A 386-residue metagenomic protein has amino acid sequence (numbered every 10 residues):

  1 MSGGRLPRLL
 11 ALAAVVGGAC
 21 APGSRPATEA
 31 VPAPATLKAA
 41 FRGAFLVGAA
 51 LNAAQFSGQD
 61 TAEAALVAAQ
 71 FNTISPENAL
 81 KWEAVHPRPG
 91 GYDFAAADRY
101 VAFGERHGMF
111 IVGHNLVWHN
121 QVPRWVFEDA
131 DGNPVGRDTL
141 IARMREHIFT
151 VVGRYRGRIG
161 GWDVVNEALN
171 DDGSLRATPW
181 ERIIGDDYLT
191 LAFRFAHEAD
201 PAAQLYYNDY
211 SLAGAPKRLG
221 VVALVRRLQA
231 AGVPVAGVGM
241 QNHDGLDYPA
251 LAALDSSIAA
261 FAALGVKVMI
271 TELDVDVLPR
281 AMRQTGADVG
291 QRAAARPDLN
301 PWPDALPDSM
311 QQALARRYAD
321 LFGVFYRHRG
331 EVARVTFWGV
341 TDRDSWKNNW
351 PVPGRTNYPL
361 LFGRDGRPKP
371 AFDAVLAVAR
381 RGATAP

Functional and structural regions predicted by a protein language model:
C20-P22: N-terminal Sec signal peptide cleavage junction
E29-T73, E77: Boundary/entry segment of secreted carbohydrate-active catalytic domains
V31-A39, R154, D163-D186, F195 (+4 more regions): Aromatic-rich peripheral "rim/lid" segments of glycoside hydrolase catalytic domains that contact and position glycan
K38-R42, T61-N72, D98-F110, V152-R156 (+4 more regions): Acidic (Asp/Glu)-rich catalytic clusters
A44-G48, T73-S75, F110-V112, I159-D163 (+4 more regions): Structural preference for beta-strand elements that scaffold enzyme active sites
A50-T61, W82-A95, L169-S174, S211-G220 (+3 more regions): Acidic-and-aromatic substrate-binding clefts and catalytic sites of carbohydrate-active enzymes
A54-A68, A142-V151, K217-L228, Y318-V324: Short, acidic/polar
A69, T73-P87, A96-A213, P279-R280: Substrate-binding cleft and catalytic face of glycoside hydrolase catalytic domains, especially the flexible beta-alpha
